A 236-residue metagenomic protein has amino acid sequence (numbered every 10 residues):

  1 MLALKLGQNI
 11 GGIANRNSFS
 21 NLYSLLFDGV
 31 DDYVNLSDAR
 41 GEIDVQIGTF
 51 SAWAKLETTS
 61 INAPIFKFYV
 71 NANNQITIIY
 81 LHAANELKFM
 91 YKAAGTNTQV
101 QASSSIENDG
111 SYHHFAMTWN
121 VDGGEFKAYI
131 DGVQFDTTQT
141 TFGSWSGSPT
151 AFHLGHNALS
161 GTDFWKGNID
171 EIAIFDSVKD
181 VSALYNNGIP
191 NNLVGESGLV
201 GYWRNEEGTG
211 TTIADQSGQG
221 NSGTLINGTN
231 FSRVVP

Functional and structural regions predicted by a protein language model:
M1-D31, V45, Y185-P236: Extracytoplasmic low-complexity segments
I10-G29, S51-S60, I78-S144, L159 (+1 more regions): Extracellular glycan-interaction surfaces
G29, G48-T58, F115-M117, L154 (+3 more regions): Short hydrophobic/aromatic patches on beta-strands that form ligand-binding or substrate-lining surfaces
V30-M90, D122-F126, D163, D176-L184 (+1 more regions): Extracellular glycan-recognition modules
N108, G161, W165, G195-E196: Extracytoplasmic/secreted proteins and extracellular or luminal domains
K127-A128, D136-H153, I169-E171, F175-V181: Predominantly extracellular beta-rich ligand-binding scaffolds that present long acidic/polar faces for carbohydrate
S148-D170, N186-P190: Extracellular glycan-interaction patches encoded by glycine-rich segments
A158-V181, T211-G220, T224-N227: Ligand-recognition surfaces built from glycine- and aromatic
